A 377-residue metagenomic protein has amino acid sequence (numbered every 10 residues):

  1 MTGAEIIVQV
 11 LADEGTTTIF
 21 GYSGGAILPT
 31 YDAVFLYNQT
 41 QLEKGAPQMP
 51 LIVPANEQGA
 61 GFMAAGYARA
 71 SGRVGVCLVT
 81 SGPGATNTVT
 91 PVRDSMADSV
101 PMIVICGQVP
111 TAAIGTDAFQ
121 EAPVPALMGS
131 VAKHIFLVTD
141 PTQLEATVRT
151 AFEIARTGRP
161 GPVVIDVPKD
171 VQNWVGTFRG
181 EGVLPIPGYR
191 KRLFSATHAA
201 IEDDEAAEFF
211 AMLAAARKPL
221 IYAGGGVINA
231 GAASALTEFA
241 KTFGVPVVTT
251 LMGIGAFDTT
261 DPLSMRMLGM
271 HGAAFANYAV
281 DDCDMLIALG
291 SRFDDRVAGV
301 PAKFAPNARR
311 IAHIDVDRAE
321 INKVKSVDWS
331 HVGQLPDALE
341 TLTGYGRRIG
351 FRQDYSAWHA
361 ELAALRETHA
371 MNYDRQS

Functional and structural regions predicted by a protein language model:
A4-V8, A12, G25, T30-V34 (+1 more regions): Active-site diphosphate/adenylate-binding microenvironment
I6-T16, G66-G72, I154-R159, E205-P219 (+2 more regions): Glycine-rich phosphate/diphosphate-binding loops that line cofactor/substrate pockets in enzymes
F20-F62, I201-E202, E208-L286: Anionic-ligand anchoring segments at beta-strand to alpha-helix junctions in alpha/beta enzyme folds, i.e., glycine
P29-T111, F275-N277, D282-D294: Thiamine diphosphate
A70-R73, F119-G158, D282-C283, E320 (+3 more regions): Conserved thiamine diphosphate
T142, R190-R192, A211, A308 (+1 more regions): Phosphate/pyrophosphate-binding active-site segments
T150, G269-I321, S326-W329: Phosphate/diphosphate-binding loops
I154-A215, R352, E367-Y373: Conformationally flexible catalytic loops at phosphate/diphosphate-handling active centers
